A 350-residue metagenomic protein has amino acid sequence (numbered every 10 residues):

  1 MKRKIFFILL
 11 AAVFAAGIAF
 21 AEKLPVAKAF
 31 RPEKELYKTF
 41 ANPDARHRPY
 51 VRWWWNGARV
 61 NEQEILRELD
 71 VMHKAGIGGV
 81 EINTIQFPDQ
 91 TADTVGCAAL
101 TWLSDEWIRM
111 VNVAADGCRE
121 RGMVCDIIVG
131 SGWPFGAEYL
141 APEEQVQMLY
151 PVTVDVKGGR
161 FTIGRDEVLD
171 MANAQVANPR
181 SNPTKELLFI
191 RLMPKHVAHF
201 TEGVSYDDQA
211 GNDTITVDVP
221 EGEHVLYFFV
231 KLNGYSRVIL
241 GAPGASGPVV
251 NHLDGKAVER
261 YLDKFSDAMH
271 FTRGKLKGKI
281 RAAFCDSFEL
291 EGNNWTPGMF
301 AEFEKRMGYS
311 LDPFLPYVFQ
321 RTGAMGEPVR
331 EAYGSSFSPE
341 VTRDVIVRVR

Functional and structural regions predicted by a protein language model:
M1-P25: Bacterial Sec-dependent N-terminal signal peptides
K2-K4, R48, R52: Basic side chains
I5-F7, W55, P194: Sequence-pattern detector for short linear motifs and compositional/periodic biases rather than a specific fold
L24, K28-P43, R48-Y50, G57-V60 (+3 more regions): Mature extracytoplasmic enzyme cores
T84-A98: Glycine-rich, proline-tolerant flexible connector loops at the mouths of alpha/beta enzymes
